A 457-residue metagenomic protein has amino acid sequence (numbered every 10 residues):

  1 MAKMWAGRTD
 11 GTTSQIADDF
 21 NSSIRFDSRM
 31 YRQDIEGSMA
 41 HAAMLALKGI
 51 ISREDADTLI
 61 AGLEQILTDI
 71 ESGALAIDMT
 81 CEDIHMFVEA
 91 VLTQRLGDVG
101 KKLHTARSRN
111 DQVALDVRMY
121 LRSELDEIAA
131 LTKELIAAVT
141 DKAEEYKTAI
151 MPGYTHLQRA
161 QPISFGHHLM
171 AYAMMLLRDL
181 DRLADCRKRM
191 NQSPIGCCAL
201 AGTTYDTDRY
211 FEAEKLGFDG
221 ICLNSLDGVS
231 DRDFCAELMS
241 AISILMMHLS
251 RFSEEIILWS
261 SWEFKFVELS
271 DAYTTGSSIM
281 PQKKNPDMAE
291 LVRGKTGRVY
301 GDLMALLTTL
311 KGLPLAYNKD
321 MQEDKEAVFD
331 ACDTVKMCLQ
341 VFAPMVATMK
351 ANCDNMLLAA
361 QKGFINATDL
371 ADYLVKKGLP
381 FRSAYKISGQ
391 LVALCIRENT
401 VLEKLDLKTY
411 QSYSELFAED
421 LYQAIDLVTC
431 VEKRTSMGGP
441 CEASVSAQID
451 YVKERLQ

Functional and structural regions predicted by a protein language model:
M1-G202, T207-A213, T275-G276, D287 (+3 more regions): A helix-coil-helix interface module used to build multimeric assemblies and to scaffold catalytic/cofactor sites
M1-G37, D98-V99, M280-Q457: Glycine-rich cofactor/substrate-binding loops
S38, H85, E89, C235-L238 (+2 more regions): Short runs of predominantly hydrophobic/aromatic residues within well-ordered alpha helices that form helix-helix
H41-I51, Y120, H167, A236-I244 (+1 more regions): Short, well-ordered beta-strand elements within core beta-sheets of diverse protein domains
A46, L63-A74, L92, L96-G100 (+17 more regions): Structural signal for hydrophobic packing residues in well-ordered secondary-structure cores of soluble enzyme domains
E54-D55, P152, C222, S383 (+1 more regions): A generic structural-conservation signal
R122, E144, P152, Q158-G312 (+4 more regions): Charged, flexible cofactor/metal-binding loops and thiol motifs
